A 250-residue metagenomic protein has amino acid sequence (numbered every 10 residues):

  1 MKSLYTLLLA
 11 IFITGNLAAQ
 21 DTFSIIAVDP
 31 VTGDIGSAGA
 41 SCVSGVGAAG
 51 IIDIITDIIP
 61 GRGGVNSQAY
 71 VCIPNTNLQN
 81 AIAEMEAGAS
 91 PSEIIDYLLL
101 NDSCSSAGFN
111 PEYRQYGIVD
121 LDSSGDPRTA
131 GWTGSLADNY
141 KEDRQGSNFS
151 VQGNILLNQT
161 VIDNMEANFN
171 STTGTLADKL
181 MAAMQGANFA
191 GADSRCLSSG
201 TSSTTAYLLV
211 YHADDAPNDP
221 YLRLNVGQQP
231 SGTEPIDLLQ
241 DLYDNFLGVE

Functional and structural regions predicted by a protein language model:
M1-L4: Positively charged n-region of N-terminal signal peptides that target proteins for export
T6-N16: Bacterial N-terminal signal peptides
Q20-E250: N-terminal nucleophile
